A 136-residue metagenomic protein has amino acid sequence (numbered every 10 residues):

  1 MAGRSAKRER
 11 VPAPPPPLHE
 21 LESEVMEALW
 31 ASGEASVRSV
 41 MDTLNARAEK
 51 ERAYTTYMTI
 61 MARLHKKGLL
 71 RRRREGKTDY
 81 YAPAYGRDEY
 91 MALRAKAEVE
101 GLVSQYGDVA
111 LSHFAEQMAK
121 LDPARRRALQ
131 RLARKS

Functional and structural regions predicted by a protein language model:
L18, L29-S36: Short capping segments at the starts of secondary-structure elements
E20-E27, S39: Pre-recognition alpha-helix immediately N-terminal to the DNA-recognition helix within helix-turn-helix or winged-helix
A35-L44: Short acidic, hydrophobic short linear motifs in intrinsically disordered regions
T43-R52: Short helix-coil junctions and helix-kink-helix linkers
M58-A62: Short, hydrophobic-biased segments on the C-terminal half of alpha helices that form "recognition helices"
G68: Glycine-centered, phosphate/nucleic-acid-interacting loop/turn motifs that mediate DNA/RNA or nucleotide
E75-R94: Short, cationic-aromatic polyanion-contact patches
A92-K135: Amphipathic alpha-helical dimerization/coiled-coil segments that flank or bridge DNA-binding/regulatory modules
